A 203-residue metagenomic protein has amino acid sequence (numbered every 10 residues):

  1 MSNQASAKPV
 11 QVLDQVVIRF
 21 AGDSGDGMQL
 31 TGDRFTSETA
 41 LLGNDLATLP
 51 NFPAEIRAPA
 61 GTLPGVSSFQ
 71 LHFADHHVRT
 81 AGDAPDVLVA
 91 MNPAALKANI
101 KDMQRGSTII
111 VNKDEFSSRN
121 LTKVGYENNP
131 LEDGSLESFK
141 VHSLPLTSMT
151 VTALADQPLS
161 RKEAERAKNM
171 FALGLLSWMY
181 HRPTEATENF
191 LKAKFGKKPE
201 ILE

Functional and structural regions predicted by a protein language model:
M1-E203: Active-site cofactor/cluster-binding pocket
